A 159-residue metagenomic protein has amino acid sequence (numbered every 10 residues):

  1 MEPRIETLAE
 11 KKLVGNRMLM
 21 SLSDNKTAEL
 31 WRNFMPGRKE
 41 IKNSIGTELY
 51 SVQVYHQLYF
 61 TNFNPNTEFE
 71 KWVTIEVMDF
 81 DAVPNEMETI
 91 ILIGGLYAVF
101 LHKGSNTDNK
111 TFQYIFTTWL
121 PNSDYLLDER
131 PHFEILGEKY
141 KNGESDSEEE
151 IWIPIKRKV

Functional and structural regions predicted by a protein language model:
M1-V159: A solvent-exposed interaction/effector surface
